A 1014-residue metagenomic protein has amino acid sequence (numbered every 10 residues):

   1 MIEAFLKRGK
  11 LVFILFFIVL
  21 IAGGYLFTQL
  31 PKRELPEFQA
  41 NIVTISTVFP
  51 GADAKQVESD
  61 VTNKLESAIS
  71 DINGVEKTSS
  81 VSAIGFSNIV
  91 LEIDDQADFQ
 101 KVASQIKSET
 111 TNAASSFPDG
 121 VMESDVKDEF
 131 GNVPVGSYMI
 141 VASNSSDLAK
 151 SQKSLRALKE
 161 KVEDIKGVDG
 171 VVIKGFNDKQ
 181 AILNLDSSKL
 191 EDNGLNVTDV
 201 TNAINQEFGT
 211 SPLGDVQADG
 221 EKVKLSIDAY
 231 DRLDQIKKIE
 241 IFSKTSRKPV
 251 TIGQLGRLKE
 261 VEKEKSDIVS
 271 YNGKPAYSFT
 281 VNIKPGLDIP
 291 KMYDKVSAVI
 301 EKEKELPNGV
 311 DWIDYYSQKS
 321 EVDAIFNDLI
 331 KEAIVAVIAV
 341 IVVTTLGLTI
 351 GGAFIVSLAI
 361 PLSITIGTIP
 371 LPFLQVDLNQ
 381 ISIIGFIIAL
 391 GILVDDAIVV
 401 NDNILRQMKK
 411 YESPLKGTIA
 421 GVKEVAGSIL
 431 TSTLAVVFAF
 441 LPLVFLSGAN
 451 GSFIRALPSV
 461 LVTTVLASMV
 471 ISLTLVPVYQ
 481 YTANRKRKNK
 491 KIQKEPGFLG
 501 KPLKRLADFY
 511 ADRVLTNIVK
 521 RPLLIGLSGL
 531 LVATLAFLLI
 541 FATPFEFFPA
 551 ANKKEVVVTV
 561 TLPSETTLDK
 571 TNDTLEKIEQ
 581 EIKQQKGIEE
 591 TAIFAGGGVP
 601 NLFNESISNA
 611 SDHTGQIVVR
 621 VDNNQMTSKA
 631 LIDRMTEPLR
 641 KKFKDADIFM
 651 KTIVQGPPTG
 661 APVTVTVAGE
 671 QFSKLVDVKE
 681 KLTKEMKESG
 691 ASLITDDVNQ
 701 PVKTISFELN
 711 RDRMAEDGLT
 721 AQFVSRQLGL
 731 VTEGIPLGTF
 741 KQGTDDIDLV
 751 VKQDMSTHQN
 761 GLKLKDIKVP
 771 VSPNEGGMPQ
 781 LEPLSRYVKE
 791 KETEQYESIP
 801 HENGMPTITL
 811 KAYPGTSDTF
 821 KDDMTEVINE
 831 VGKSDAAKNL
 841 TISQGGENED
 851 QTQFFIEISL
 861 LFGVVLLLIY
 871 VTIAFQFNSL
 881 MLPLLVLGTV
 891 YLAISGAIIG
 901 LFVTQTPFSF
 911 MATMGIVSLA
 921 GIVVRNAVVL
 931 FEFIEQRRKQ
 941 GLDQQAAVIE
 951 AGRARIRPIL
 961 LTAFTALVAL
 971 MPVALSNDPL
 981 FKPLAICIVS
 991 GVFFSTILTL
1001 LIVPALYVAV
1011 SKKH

Functional and structural regions predicted by a protein language model:
M1-K32, V425, E495-F548: Signature of alpha-helical transmembrane segments and their immediate interfacial
I2-K7, V12-K32, T47, K107-A142 (+4 more regions): Helix/segment boundary signal
L6, V57-N132, S188-G209, K570-P658 (+1 more regions): Solvent-exposed, membrane-proximal periplasmic/extracellular interface segments of envelope transport and secretion
Y25-L26, I338, V342-L405, V871-R955 (+3 more regions): Hydrophobic transmembrane alpha-helices and their membrane-interface caps in long multi-pass transport proteins
K32-E37, Q318, L348, T368-G385 (+11 more regions): Short helix-loop junctions at transmembrane helix boundaries
V172-F176, N184, Q254-R257, D267-I341 (+6 more regions): Juxtamembrane "pre-transmembrane" interface segments
Y315, V322, F326, R406-L434 (+4 more regions): Helix-loop junctions and hydrophobic alpha-helical segments within the transmembrane domains of large membrane
L390, V394-I404, A426-F445, S452-P496 (+5 more regions): Transmembrane alpha-helices and their membrane-interface boundaries in multi-pass membrane transporters and channels
